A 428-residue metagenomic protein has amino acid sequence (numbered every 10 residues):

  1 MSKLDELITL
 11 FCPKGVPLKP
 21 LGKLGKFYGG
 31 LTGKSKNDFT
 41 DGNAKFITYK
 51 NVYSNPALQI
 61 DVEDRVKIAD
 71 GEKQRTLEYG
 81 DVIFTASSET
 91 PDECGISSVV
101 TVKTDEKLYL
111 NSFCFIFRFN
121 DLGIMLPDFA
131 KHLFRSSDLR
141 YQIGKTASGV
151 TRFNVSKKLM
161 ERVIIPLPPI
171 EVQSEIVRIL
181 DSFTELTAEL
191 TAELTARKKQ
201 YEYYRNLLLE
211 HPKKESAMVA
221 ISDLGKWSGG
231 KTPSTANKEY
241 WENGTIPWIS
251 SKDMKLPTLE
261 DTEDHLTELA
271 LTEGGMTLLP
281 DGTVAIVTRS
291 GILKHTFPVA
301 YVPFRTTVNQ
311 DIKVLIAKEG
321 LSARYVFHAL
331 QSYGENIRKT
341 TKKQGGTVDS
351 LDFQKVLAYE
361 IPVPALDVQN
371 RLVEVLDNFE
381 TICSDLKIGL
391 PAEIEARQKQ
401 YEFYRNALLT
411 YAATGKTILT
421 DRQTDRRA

Functional and structural regions predicted by a protein language model:
M1-A428: Charged, alpha-helix-forming regions
